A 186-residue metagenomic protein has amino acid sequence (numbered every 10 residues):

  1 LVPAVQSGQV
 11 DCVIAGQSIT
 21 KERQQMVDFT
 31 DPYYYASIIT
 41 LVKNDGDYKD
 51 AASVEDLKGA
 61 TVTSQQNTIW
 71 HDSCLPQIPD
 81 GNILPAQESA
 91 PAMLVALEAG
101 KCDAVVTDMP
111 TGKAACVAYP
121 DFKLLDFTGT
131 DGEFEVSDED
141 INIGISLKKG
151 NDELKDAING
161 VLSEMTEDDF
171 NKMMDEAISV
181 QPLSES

Functional and structural regions predicted by a protein language model:
L1-S186: Proline/Glycine/Serine-rich low-complexity intrinsically disordered segments that serve as flexible stalks/linkers
